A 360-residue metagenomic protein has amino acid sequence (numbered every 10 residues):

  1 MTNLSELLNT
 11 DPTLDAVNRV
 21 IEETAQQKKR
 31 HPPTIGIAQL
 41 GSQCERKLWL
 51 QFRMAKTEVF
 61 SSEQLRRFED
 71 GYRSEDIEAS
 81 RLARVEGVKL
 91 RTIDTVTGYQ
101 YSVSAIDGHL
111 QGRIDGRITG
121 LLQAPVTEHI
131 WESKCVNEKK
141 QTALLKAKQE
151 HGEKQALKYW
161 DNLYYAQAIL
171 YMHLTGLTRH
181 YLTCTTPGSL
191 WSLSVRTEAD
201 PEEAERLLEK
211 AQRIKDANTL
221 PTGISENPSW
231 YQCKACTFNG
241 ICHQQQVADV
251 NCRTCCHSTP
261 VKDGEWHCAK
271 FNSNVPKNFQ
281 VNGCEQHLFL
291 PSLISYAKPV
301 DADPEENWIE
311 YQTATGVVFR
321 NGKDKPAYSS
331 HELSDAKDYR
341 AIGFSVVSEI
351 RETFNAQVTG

Functional and structural regions predicted by a protein language model:
M1-I130, N137-K148, K154-Q155, A302 (+1 more regions): Metal-dependent nuclease catalytic cores that hydrolyze phosphodiester bonds in DNA/RNA, characterized by
R117-L121, T183-T185, A269-F271: A generic structural motif
T127-S133, T178-L182: Conserved active-site beta-strand-loop modules that form the wall/rim of enzyme catalytic pockets and either contain
E132, C268-A269: Short, acidic/hydrophobic/Gly-rich beta-strand patch recurrent on exposed beta strands that often constitutes part
C135-N137, T186-P187, N272: A short beta-strand motif that forms part of the nucleic acid-binding face of small beta-barrel RNA-binding folds
A143-H151, Q155-Y165, L170-H267, Q280-G360: Metal-dependent nuclease catalytic regions and adjoining charged, substrate-binding loops involved in nucleic-acid end
N272-N278: Short linker/helix segments within small regulatory modules
